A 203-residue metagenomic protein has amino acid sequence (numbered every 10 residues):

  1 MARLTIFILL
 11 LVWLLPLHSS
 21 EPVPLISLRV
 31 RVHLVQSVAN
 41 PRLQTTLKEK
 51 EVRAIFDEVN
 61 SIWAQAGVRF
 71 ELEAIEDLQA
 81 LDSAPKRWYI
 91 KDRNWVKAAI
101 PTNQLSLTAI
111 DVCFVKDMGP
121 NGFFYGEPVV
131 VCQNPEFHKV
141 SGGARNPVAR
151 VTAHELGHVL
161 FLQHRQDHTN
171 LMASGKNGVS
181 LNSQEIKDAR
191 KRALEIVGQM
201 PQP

Functional and structural regions predicted by a protein language model:
M1-L4: Positively charged n-region of N-terminal signal peptides that target proteins for export
L9-L17: Hydrophobic h-region of N-terminal signal peptides that target proteins for export in Gram-negative bacteria
H18-T108, V115-M118, S180: Propeptide-to-catalytic entry region of secreted or membrane-anchored zinc metalloproteases
R29-H33, D111-C113, V130-C132, L171-A173: Soluble periplasmic/extracytoplasmic beta-strand elements of cell-envelope proteins
R42-E51, F124-V129, S180-A193: Short, polar loop/linker segments at the starts of domains and inter-domain junctions
A99-R165: Active-site-proximal segment of zinc-dependent metalloprotease catalytic domains
K139-P203: The catalytic-center signature of Zn2+-dependent metalloproteases
